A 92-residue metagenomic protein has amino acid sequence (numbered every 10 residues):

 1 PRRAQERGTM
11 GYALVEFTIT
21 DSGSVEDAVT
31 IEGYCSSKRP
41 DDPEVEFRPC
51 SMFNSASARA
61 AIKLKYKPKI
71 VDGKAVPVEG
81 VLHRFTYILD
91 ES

Functional and structural regions predicted by a protein language model:
P1-S92: Charge-biased low-complexity segments
